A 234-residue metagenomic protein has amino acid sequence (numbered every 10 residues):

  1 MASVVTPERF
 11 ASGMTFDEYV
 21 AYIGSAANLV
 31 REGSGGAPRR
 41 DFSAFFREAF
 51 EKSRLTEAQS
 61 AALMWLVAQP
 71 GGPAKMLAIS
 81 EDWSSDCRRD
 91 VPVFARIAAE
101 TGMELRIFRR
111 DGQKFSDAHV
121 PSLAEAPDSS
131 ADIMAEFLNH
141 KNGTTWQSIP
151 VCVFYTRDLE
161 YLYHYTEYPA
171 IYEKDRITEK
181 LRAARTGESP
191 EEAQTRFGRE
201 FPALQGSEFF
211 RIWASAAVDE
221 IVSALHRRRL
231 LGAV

Functional and structural regions predicted by a protein language model:
M1-G72, R89, R96-E100, K141-S148 (+1 more regions): Non-globular targeting/processing and membrane-anchoring segments
R54-T56, S84-D86, S129-I133: A short linear-motif detector with a strong N-terminal bias
G71-S80, S84: Short active-site neighborhood of thiol/selenol oxidoreductases, capturing the structured segment around
A74-L77, D132, F201: General secondary-structure edge motif
E81-D82, F108-Q113, E167-Y168: An acidic- and aromatic-residue-enriched active-site/binding cleft used to recognize and process polar
E81-F94: Short, thiol/selenol-centered motifs that function as redox-active sites or metal-ligating centers
M103-Y161, K174-R182, T186-P190: Thioredoxin-like thiol-disulfide oxidoreductase module
